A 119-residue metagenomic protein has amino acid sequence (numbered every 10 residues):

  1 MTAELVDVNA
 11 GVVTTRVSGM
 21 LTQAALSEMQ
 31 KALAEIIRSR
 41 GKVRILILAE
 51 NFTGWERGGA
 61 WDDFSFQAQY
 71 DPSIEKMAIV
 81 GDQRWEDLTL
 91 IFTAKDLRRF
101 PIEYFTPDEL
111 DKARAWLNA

Functional and structural regions predicted by a protein language model:
T2-A119: Amphipathic, Lys/Arg-enriched alpha-helical "gate/interface" segment within cytosolic domains that mediates
